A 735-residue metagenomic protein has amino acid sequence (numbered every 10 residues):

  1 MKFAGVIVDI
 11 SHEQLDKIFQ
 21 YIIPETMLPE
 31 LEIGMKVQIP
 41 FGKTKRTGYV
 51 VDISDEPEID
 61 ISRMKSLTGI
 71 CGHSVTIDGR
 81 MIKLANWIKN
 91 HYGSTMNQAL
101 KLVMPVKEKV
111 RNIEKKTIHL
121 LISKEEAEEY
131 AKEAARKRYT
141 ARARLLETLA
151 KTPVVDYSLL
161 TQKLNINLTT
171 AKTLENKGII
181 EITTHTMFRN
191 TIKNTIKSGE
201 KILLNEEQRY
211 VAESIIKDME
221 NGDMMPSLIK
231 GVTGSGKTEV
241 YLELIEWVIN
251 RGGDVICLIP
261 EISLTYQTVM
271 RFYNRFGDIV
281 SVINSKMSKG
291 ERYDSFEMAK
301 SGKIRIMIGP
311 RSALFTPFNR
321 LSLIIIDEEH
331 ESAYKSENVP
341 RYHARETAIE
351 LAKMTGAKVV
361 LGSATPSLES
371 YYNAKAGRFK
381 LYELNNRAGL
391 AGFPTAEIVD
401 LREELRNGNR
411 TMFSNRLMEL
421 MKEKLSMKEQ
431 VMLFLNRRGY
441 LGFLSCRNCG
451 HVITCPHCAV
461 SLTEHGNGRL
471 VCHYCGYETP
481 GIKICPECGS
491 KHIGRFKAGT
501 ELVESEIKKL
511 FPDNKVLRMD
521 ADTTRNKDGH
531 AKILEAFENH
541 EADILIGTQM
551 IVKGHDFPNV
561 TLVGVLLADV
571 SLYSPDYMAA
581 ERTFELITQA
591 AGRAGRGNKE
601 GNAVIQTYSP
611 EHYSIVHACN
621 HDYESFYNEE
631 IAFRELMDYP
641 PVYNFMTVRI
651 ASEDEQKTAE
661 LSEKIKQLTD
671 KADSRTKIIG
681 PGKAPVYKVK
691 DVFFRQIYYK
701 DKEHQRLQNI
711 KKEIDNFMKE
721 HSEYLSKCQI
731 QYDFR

Functional and structural regions predicted by a protein language model:
M1-F3, D16, K428, E600 (+3 more regions): A general secondary-structure signal for short beta-strands and their flanking turns/coil in non-transmembrane regions
M1-S363, K375-A391, A672-R675, Y698-K700 (+1 more regions): Accessory, non-ATPase domains that flank or precede helicase/AAA+ motor cores in DNA-metabolism machines
P40-K43, E261, M637-Y639, V686-K688: AMP-binding (ANL) adenylation modules
D52-S54, M104, T184-T186, L435-R437 (+4 more regions): A general secondary-structure junction signal
I118, I180, A396, L462 (+3 more regions): Generic structural motif
G199-N205, R209, E213, D223-A659 (+3 more regions): Inter-lobe coupling/hinge segments of SF2-like helicase ATPases
E660, K690, N709-I710: Short conserved micro-motifs at the rims of enzyme active sites and ligand-binding pockets
Q667, K671-K690: A carboxyl-terminal module marker
